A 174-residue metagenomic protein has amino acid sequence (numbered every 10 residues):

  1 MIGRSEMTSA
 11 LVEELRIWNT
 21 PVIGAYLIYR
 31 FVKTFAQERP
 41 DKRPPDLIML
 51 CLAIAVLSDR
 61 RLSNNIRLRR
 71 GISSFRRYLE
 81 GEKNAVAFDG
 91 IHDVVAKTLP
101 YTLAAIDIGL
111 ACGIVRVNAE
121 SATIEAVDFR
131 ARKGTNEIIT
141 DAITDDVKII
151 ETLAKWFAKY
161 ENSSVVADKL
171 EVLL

Functional and structural regions predicted by a protein language model:
M1-S5: Long, compositionally biased intrinsically disordered regions
E6-D59: Long, hydrophobic N-terminal alpha-helical segment
P45-E82: A glycine-rich, hydrophobic loop/mini-helix early in the fold
R76-P100: Helix-adjacent hinge/juxtasegments
T102-R116: Basic amphipathic alpha-helical segments that dock to polyanions
A122-V127: Minor-groove-contacting beta-hairpin "wing" of winged helix-turn-helix DNA-binding domains
R130-L174: Glycine-rich, aromatic-bearing surface loops/beta-hairpins
